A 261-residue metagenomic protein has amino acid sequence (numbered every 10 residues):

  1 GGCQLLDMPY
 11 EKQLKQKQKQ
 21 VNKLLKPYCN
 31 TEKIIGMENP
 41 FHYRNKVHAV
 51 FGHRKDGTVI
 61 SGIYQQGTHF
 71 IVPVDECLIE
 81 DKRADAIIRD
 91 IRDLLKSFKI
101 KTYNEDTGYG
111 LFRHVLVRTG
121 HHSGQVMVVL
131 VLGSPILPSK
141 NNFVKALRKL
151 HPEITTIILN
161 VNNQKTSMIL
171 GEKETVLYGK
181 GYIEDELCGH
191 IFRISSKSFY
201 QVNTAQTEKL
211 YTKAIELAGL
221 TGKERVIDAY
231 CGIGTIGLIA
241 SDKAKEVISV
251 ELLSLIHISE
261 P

Functional and structural regions predicted by a protein language model:
G1-T175, T212, E216-K223: SAM-dependent transferase fold signal centered on methyltransferase-like domains, encompassing both Class I
S139-E260: Rossmann-like S-adenosyl-L-methionine
